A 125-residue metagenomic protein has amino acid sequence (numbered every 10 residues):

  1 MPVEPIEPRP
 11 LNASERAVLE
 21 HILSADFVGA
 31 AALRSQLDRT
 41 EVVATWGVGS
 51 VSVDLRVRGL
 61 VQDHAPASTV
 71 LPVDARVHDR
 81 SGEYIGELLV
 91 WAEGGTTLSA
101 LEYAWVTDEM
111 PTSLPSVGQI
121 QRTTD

Functional and structural regions predicted by a protein language model:
M1-R76, S113-D125: N-terminal domain-onset segments
D79-D125: Short, compact, well-ordered microdomains
